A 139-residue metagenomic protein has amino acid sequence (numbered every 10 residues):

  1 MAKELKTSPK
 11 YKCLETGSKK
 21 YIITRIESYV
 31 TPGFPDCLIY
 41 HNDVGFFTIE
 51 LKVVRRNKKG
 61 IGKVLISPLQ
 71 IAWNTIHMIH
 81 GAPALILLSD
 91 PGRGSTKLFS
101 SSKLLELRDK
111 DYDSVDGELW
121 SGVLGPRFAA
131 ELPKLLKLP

Functional and structural regions predicted by a protein language model:
M1-S28: Acidic-basic catalytic patches of nuclease active cores, encompassing PD-(D/E)XK and other metal-cofactor nuclease
L5, K52, L107, P133-P139: Polar low-complexity intrinsically disordered regions
G33: Beta-rich catalytic cores
C37-I39, D43-R56: Conserved catalytic cores of phosphodiester-cleaving nucleases, focusing on short active-site segments
V54-W73, H77: Mg2+/Mn2+-dependent nuclease catalytic core
T75-E106: Nucleic-acid nuclease catalytic cores
L98-G122: Short, electropositive alpha-helical surface patch
V115-P139: Charged phosphate-binding loop/patch that engages nucleotide di/tri-phosphates or the phosphate backbone of nucleic
